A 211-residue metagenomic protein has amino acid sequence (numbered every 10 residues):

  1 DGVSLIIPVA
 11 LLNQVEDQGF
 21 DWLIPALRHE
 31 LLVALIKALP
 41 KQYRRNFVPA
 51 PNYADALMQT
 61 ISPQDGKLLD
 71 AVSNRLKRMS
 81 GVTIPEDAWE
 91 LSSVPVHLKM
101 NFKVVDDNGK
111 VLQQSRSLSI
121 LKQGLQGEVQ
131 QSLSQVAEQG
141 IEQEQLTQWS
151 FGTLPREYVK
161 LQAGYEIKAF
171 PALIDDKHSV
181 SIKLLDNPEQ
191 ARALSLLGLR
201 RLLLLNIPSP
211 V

Functional and structural regions predicted by a protein language model:
D1-V211: A positional "C-terminalness" feature that preferentially activates on distal terminal regions of long, nucleic
